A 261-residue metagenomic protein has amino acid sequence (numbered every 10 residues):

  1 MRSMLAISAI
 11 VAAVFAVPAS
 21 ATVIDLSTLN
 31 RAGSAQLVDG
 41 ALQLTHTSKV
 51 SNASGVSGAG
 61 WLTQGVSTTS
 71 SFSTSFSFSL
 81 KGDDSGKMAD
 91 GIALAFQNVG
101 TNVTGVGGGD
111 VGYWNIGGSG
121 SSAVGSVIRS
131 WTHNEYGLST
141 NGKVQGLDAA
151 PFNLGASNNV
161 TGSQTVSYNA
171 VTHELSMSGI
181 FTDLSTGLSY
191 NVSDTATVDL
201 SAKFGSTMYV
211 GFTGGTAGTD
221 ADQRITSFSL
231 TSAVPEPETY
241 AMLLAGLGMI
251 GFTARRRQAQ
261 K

Functional and structural regions predicted by a protein language model:
M1-M4, E236, R255-K261: Positively charged n-region of N-terminal signal peptides that target proteins for export
S8-V14: Bacterial N-terminal signal peptides
A9, T165, T239: Ser/Thr-centric signal marking residues that sit in or immediately flank functional binding/regulatory motifs
V11, G60, V234-E236, I250: Hydrophobic aliphatic residue packing
V17-A21: Sec/Tat signal peptide C-region and signal peptidase I cleavage site
T22-S232: Polar, low-complexity loop segments and adjacent catalytic/binding residues used for recognizing and processing sugar
E236-R255: A short, hydrophobic C-terminal helix/tail in secreted or cell-surface proteins
